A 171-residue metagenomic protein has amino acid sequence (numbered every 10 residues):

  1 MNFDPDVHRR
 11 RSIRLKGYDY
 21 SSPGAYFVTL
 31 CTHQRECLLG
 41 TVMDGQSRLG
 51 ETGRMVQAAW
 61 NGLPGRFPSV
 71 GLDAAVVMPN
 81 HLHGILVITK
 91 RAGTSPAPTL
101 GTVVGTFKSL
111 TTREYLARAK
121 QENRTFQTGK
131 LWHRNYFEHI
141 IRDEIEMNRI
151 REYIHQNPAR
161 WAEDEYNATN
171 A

Functional and structural regions predicted by a protein language model:
M1-A171: Short catalytic/metal-binding and nucleic-acid-binding patches
